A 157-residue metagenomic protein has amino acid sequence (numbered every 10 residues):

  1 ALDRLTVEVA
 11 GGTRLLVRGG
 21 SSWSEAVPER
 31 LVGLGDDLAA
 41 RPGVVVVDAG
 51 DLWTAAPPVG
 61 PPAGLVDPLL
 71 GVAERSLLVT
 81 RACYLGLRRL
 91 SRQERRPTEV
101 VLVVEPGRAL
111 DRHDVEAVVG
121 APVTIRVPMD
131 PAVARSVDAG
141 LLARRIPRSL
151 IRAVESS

Functional and structural regions predicted by a protein language model:
A1-L15, G35: Phosphate-binding loop that captures ATP/GTP phosphates
A1-V7, V100-V101, R112-H113, S156: Short intrinsically disordered, low-complexity coil segments enriched in acidic
L16-R18, V127: Hydrophobic residues at beta-strand termini and immediately following loops that shape nucleotide-binding pockets
G19-G35: Short glycine-rich substrate-engagement loop in P-loop NTPases that contacts/grips substrate
S21, D130-V133, L142: A short, acidic, flexible beta-alpha connecting loop/helix-capping segment that sits on the rim of active
L31-S136: Conserved catalytic-core segment of NTP-binding enzymes
R135-E155: C-terminal boundary of histidine-terminating zinc-finger modules
